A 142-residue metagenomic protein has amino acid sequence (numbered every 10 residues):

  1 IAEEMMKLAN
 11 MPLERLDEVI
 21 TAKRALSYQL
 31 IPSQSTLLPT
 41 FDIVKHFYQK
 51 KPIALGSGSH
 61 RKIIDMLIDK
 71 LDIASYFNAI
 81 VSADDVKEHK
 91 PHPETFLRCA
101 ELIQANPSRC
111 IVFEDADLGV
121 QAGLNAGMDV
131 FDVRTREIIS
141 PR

Functional and structural regions predicted by a protein language model:
I1-A2, I20-S27, I63-L67: Hydrophobic alpha-helical core bundles mediating ligand binding, dimerization, or RNAP-core interactions
I1-P12, L67, C99-A100: Helix-loop "lid/cap" segments that line or gate small-molecule binding pockets
M6-D42: Metal-dependent phosphoesterase signature
L8, H46-K50, K70: Alpha-helix C-cap/termination motif
L13, L30, Q34-L37, K50 (+2 more regions): Residues at alpha-helix boundaries and the short loops/turns that link adjacent helices
D17-T21, G58, L71: Alpha-helix N-cap/helix-start motif at coil-to-helix transitions, marked by capping-box chemistry
Q29-L55, R61, D65: Short, acidic loop-to-helix structural element flanking the phosphoryl-transfer center in phosphate-processing enzymes
F41, H60-R142: Asp-based, Mg2+/Mn2+-dependent phosphohydrolase catalytic module
